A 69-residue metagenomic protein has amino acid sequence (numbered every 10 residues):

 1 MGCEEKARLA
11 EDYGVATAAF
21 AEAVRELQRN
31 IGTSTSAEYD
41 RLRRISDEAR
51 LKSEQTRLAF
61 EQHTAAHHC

Functional and structural regions predicted by a protein language model:
M1-A18, R43: Short, charge/polar-rich alpha-helical segments
E11, A18, A37, L58-E61: Intrinsically disordered, low-complexity segments enriched in small/polar residues
T17-R44: Short E/K-rich amphipathic alpha-helical oligomerization segments
F20-A23, I45-C69: Amphipathic alpha-helical coiled-coil segments
